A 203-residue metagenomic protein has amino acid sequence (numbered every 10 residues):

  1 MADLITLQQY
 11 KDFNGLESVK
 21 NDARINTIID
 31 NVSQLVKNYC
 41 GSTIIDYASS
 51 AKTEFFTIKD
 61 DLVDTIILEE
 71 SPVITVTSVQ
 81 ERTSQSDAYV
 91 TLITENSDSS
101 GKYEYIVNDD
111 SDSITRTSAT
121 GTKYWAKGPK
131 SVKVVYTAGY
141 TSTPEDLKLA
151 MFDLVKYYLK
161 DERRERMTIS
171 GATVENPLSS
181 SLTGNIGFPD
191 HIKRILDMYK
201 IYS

Functional and structural regions predicted by a protein language model:
M1-S203: Divalent metal-cofactor coordination and adjacent catalytic microenvironments
